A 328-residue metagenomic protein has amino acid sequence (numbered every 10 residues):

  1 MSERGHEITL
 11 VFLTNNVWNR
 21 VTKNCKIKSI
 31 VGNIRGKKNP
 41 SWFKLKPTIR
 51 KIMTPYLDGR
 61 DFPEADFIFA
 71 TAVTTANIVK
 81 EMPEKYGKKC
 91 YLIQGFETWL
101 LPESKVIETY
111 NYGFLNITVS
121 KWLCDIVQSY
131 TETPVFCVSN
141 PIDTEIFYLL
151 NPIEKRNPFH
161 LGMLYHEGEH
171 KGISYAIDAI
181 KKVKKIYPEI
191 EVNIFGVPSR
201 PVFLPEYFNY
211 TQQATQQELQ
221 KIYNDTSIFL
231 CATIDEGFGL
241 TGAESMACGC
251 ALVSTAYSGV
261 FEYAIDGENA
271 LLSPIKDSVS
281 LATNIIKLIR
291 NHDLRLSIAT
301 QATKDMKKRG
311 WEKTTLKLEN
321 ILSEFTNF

Functional and structural regions predicted by a protein language model:
W99-K105, S129, F136-N157, K221: Acidic anion/phosphate-binding donor-loop and adjacent secondary structure in glycosyltransferase catalytic cores
I117, I153-K171, I177-K182: Conserved donor-binding/catalytic core segment of Leloir-type glycosyltransferases
G196-Q220, I228: Nucleotide-activated donor-binding/catalytic signature segment of Leloir-type glycosyltransferases, i.e., the conserved
F203, Y257-G267, L271-L272: Short acidic/histidine- and often glycine-rich active-site loop of Leloir-type glycosyltransferases that engages
Q213, D266-G267, L271-S278, K287-D293: Conserved acidic donor-binding segment of nucleotide-sugar-dependent glycosyltransferases
I234: Aromatic "clamp/platform" in nucleotide-sugar-dependent glycosyltransferases that forms part of the donor/acceptor
A251-S254: Short hydrophobic beta-strand element within catalytic cores of glycosyltransferases and related nucleotide-activated
S280, K287, L294-K308, L316-N320 (+1 more regions): A short, well-ordered alpha-helix in the C-terminal region of glycosyltransferases
